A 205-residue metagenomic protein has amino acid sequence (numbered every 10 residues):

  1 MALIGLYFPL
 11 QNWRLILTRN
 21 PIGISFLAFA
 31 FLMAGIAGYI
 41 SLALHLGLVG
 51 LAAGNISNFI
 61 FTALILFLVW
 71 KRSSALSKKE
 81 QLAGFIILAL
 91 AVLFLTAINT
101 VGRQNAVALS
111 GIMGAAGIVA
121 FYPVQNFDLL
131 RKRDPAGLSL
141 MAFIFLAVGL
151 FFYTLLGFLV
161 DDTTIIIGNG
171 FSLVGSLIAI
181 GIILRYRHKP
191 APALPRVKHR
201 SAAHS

Functional and structural regions predicted by a protein language model:
M1-S205: Alpha-helical membrane-protein topology signature
